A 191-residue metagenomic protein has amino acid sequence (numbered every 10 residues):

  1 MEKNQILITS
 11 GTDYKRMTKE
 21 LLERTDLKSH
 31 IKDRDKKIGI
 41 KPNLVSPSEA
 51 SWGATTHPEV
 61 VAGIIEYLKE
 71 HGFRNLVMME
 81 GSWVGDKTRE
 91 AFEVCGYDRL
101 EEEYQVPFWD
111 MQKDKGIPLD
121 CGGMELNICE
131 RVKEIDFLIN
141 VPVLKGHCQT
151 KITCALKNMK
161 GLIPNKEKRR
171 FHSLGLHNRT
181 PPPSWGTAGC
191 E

Functional and structural regions predicted by a protein language model:
M1-E191: N-terminal and secondary-structure boundary signal
